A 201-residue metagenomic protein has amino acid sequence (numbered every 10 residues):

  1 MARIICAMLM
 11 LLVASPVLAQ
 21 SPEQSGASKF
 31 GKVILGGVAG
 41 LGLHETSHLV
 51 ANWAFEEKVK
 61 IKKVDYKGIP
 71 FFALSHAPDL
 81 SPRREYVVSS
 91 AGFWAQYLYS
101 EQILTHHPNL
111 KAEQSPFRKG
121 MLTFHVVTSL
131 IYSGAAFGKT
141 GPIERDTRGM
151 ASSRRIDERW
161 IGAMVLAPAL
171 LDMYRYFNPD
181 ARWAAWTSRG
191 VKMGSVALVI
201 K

Functional and structural regions predicted by a protein language model:
M1-G31, L49, W53-L74, P108-K201: Replace "edges of transmembrane helices
Q24-L41, S81-Y86: Short pre-active-site segment immediately N-terminal to the catalytic Zn-binding motif
G40-W53, G92: Active-site recognition of the HExxH zinc-binding catalytic motif
L43-H44, Y99-I103, T147: Extracytoplasmic/secreted envelope proteins and their assembly/folding machinery, especially bacterial periplasmic
S75-S81: Acidic/His metal-coordination segments adjacent to aromatic residues that form catalytic metal sites in metalloenzymes
R83-Y99, S152-L166: Membrane-interface loop-to-helix entry segments
S90, E101-I103, A136: Generic alpha-helical secondary structure signal
Q96-H106, E113: Ordered, amphipathic secondary-structure segments that act as subunit-interaction surfaces in large macromolecular
